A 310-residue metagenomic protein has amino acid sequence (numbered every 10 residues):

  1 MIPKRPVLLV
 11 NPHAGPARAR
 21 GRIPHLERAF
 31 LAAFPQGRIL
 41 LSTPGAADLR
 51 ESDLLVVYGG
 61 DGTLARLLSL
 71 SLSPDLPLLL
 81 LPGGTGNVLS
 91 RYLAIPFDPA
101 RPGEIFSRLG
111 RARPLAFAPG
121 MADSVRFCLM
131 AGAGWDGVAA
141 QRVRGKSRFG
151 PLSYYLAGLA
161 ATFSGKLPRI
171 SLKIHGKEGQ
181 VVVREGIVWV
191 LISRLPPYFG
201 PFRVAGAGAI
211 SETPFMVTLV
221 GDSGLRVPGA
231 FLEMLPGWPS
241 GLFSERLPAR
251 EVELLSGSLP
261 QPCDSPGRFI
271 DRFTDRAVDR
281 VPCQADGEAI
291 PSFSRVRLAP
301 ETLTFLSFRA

Functional and structural regions predicted by a protein language model:
M1-Y58, A65, S69-S73, G103-S107: ATP/NTP phosphate-donor binding region
G15-A19, F199-G200, F305: Short N-terminal binding/cap micro-motifs at the start of the first secondary-structure element
L40-L41, L76-L79, G83-L191: Catalytic core of DAGKc-family lipid kinases
S52-D53, G186-I187, P214, P248-E251 (+1 more regions): Short, well-ordered alpha-helix to beta-strand connector turns
D136, S147-R169, M216-T218, D222-R246: Alpha-helical membrane-targeting segments
K177-G179, A209, L219-A310: ATP/nucleoside-binding phosphotransfer catalytic cores, i.e., glycine-rich phosphate-binding loops
I187-S223: Active-site beta-loop-alpha substructure in enzyme catalytic cores, prototypically the cysteine-centered nucleophile
